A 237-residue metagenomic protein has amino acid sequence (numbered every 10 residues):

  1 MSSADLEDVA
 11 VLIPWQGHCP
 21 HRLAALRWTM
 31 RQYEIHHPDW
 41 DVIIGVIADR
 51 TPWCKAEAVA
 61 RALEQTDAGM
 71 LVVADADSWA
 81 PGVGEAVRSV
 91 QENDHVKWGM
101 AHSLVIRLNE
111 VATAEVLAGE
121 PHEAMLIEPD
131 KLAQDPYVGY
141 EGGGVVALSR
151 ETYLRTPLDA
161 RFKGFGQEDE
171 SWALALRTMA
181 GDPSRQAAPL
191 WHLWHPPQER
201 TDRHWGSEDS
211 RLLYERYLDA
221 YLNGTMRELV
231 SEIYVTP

Functional and structural regions predicted by a protein language model:
E7-P14, Y33, D41-I44: Hydrophobic targeting segments
I13-A25, R50-W53: Active-site beta-to-alpha loop of glycosyltransferases that engages the nucleotide-sugar donor
A25-W40: Short, acidic, metal-binding catalytic loop of nucleotide-sugar glycosyltransferases
I43-Q65: Active-site-proximal specificity loops/subdomain of glycosyltransferases
K55-A60, S78, E141-V146, F165-L174: Conserved glycosyltransferase catalytic-site signature
A68-W79: Short beta-strand-to-loop acidic/aromatic patch adjacent to the donor-nucleotide binding site
P81-A160: Conserved catalytic core of nucleotide-sugar-dependent glycosyltransferases
A160-P237: C-terminal catalytic/acceptor-binding lobe
